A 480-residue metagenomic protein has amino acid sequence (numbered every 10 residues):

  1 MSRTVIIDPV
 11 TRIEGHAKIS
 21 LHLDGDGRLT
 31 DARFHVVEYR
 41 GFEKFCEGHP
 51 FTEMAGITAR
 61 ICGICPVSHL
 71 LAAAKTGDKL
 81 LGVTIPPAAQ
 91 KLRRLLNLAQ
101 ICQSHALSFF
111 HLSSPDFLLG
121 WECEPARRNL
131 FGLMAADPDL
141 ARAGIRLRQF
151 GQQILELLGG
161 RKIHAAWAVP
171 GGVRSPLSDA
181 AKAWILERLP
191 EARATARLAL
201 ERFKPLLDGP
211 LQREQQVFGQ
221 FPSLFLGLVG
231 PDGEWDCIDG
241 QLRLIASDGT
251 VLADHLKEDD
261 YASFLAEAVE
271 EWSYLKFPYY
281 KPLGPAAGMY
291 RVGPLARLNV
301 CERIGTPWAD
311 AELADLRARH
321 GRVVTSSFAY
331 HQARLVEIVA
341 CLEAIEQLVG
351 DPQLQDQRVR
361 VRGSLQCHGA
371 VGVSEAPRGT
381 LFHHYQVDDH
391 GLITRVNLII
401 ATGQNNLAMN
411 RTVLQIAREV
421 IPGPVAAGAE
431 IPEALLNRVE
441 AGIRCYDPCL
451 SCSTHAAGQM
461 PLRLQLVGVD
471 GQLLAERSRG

Functional and structural regions predicted by a protein language model:
M1-T380, I400-G480: Active-site bordering "gate/hinge" segments that shape substrate access to catalytic or cofactor-binding pockets
R378, H383-Y385, R395: A translation/RNA-centric and nucleic-acid-associated enzymatic feature enriched in Class II aminoacyl-tRNA synthetases
G391: Active-site catalytic microenvironments in core metabolic enzymes, especially phosphate/sugar-handling
T394-V396, I400: Active-site/pore-lining binding-face segments in mid-to-C-terminal subdomains
